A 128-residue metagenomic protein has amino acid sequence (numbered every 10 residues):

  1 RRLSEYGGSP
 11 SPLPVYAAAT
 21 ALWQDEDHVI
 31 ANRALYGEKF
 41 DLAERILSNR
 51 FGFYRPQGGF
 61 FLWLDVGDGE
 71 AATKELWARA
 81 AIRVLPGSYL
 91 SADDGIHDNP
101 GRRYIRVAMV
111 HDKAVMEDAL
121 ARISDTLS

Functional and structural regions predicted by a protein language model:
R1-S128: PLP-dependent class I/II
